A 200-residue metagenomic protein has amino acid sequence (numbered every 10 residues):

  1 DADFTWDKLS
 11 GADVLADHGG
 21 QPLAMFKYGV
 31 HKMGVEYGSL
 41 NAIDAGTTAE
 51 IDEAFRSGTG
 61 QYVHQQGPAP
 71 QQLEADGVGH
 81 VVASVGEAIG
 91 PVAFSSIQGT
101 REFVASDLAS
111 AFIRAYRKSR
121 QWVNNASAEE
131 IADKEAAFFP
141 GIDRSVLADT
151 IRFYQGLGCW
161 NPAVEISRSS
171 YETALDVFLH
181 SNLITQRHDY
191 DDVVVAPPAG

Functional and structural regions predicted by a protein language model:
D1-A75, R168-T173: Bilobed "Venus flytrap"/periplasmic-binding protein-like clamshell domains and structurally analogous long
H18, S39, H64, V82-A83 (+3 more regions): A generic structural-conservation signal
G19, T47, G86-E87, V195-P198: Residues that form or immediately flank small-molecule/cofactor binding pockets and catalytic motifs
H31, E36-G38, G79, G141-S145 (+1 more regions): Short coil/loop linkers at secondary-structure junctions
A42, A49-F138: Pocket-lining segment of extracytoplasmic ligand-binding domains
A105-L183: Secondary-structure end/capping motifs
A174-G200: Conserved C-terminal helix/tail region of periplasmic/extracytoplasmic solute-binding proteins
